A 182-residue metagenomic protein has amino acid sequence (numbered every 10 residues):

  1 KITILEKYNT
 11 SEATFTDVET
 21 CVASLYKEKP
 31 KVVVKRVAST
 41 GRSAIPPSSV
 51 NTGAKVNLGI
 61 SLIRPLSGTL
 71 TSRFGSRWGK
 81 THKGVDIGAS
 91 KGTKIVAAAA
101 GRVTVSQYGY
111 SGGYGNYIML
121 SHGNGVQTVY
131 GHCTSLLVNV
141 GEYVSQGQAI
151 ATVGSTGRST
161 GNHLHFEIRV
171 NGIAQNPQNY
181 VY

Functional and structural regions predicted by a protein language model:
K1-A44: N-terminal secretion targeting segments of exported proteins
Y26-Y114: Surface-exposed, glycine-biased beta-strand/turn segments
G75, G92, Y108, G123-G125 (+3 more regions): Solvent-exposed coil/turn segments that connect beta secondary-structure elements in extracytoplasmic/periplasmic
W78, G109-S111, I150-R158: Short, charged beta-turn/beta-strand-edge "cap" motif at the junction between a beta-strand and an adjacent loop
H82-K83, A97-L137, N162-I168: Zn2+-dependent peptidoglycan hydrolase active-site motif and core
I87, N116-L120, S145-G157: Short hydrophobic beta/alpha edge segments that flank linear recognition/processing sites
G88, N139-Q148, E167-Y182: Acidic, glycine-rich catalytic/binding loops that coordinate metals and/or anionic ligands
K94-V105, V138-V153: Short, well-structured beta-strand-loop connectors
